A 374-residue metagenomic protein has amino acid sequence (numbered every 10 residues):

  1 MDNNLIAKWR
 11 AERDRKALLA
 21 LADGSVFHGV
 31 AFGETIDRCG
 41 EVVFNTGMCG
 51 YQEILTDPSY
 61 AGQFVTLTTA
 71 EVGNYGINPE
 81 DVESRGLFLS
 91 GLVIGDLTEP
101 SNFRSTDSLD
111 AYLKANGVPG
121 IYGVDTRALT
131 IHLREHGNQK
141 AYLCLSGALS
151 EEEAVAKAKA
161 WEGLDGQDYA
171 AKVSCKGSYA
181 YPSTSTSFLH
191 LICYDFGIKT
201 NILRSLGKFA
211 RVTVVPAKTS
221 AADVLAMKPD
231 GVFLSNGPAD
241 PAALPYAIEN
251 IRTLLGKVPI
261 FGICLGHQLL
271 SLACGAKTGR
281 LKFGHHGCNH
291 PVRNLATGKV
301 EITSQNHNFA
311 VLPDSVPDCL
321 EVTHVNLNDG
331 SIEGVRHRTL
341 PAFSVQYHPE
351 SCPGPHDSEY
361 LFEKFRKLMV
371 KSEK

Functional and structural regions predicted by a protein language model:
D2-M227, P241, C352-G354, K364-K374: RNA-binding accessory domains that recognize and position tRNA/RNA substrates
P119, H190, P259-F261, K277 (+1 more regions): Proline-centered loop/turn at the N-terminus of a beta-strand
H190-D195, T303-S304, F343-Y347: Active-site-proximal beta-strand elements of phosphoester/diester hydrolases
D230-G231, N236-Q305, A310-P313, G354-M369: Cysteine-nucleophile active-site neighborhood
G298-L340: Catalytic beta-strand/loop cores that center a nucleophilic Ser/Cys/Thr and support acyl-enzyme chemistry
G334-K371: A glycine-centered loop/beta-turn motif at secondary-structure junctions
